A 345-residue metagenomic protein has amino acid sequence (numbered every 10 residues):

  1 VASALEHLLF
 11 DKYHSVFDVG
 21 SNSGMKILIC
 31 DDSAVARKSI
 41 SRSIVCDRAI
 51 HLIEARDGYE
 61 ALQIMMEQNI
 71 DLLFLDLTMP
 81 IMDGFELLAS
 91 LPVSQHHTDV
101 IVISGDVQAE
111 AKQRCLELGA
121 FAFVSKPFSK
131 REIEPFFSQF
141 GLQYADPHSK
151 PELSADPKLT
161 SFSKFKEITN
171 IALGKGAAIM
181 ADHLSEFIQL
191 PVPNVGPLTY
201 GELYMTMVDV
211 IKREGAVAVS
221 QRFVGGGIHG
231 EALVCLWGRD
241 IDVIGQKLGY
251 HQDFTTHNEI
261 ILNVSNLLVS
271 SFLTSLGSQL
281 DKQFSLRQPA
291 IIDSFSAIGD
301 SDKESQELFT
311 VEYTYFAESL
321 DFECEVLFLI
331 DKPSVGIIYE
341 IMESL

Functional and structural regions predicted by a protein language model:
A34-I53: Two-component/phosphorelay signaling modules centered on CheY-like receiver
D57-E60, D83-E86: Acidic catalytic/metal-coordinating carboxylates
Q68-F74: Active-site beta3 strand of CheY-like receiver
D76, S104: Active-site residues of response regulator receiver
M79: Receiver (REC) domain active-site loop signature in two-component systems and cognate sites in sensor histidine kinases
K126: A Lys-centered signature of the CheY-like receiver
D146, K150-L159, S163-F254, I260-L345: Composition-driven recognition of glycine/serine/threonine/acidic- and proline-rich low-complexity segments and repeats
